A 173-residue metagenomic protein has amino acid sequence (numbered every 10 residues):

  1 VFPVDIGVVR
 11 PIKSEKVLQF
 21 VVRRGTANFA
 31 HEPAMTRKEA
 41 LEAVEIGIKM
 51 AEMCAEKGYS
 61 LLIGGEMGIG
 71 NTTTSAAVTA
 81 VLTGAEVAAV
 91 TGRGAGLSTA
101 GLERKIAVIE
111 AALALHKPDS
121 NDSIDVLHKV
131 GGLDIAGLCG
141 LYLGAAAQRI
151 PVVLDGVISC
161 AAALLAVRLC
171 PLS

Functional and structural regions predicted by a protein language model:
V1-S173: N-terminal loops that bind phosphate or other acidic moieties and the adjacent beta-alpha structural core
